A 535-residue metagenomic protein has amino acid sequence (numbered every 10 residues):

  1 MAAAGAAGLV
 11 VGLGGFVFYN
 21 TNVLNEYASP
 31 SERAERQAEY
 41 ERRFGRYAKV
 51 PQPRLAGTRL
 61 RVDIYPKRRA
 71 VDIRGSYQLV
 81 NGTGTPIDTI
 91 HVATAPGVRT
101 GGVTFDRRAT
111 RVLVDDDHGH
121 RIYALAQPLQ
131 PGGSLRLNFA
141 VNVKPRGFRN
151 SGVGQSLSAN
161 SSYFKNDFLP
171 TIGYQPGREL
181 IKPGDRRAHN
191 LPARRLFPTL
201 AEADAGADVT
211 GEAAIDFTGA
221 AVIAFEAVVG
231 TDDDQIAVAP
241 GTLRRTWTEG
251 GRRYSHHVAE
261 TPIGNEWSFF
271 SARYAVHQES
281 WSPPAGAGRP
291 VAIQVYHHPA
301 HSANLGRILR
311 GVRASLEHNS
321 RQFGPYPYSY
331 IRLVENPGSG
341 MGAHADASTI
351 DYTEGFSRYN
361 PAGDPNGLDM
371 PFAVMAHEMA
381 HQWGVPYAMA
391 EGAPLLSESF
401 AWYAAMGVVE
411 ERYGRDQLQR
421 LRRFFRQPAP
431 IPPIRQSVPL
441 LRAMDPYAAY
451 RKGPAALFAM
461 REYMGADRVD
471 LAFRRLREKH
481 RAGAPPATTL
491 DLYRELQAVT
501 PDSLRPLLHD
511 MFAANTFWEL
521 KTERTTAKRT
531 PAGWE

Functional and structural regions predicted by a protein language model:
M1-R69, I181-L200, I215-G219, R505-D510 (+2 more regions): N-terminal, polar/Ser/Thr-rich
A4-N20, P198-A376, Y403, R415: Hydrophobic helix-coil surface modules that form long, contiguous segments used for peptide/substrate interaction
P30, N142-G219, S280-W281: Glycine/proline-rich low-complexity spacer/linker segments in large multi-domain proteins
G75-Y77, G133-G147, F225-D233, S255-P262 (+1 more regions): Short, hydrophobic/aromatic-enriched beta-strand segments in well-ordered soluble domains
I87, G97-N160, E212-F217: A surface-exposed beta-strand-loop module
H301, P325-P327, P446-W534: Amphipathic alpha-helical substructures
M379-L395: Catalytic Zn2+-binding segment of zinc metalloproteases
P394, E398-M464, H480-A484, F512: Acidic/His/Gly-enriched intrinsically disordered linker/tail segments that often contain short helix/coil "MoRF-like"
